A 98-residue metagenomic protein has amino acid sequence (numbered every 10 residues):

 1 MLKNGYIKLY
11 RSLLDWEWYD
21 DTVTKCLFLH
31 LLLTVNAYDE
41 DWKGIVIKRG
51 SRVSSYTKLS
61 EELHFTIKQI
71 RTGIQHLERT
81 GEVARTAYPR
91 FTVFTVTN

Functional and structural regions predicted by a protein language model:
M1-D20: Long, low-complexity, charged/polar intrinsically disordered regions in eukaryotic proteins
W18, V35-T97: Winged helix-turn-helix DNA-binding recognition segment
D21-K25: Short helix-coil-helix linker/hinge
L27-L31: Short alpha-helical "packing" element that flanks the helix-turn-helix/winged-helix DNA-binding module
